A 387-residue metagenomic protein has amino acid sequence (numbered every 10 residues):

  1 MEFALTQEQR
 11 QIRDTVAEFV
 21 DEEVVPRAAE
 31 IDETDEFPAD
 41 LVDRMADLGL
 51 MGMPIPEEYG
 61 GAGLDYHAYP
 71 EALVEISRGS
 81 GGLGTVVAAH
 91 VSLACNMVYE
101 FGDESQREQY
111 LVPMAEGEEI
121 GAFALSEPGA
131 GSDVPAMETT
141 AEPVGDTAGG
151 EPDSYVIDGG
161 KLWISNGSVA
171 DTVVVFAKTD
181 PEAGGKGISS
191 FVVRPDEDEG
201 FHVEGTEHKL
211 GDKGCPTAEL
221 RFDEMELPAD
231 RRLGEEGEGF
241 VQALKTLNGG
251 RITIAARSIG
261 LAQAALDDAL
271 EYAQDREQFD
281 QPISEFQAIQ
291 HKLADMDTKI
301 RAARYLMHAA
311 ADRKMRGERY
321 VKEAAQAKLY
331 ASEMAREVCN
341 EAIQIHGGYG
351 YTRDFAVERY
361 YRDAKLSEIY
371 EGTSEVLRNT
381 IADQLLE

Functional and structural regions predicted by a protein language model:
M1-G79, L83-A89, F101-Q106, P113-E118 (+5 more regions): Alpha-helical interface subdomain recognition
G49, L73-S77, A177, V193-D198 (+1 more regions): Short Ser/Thr-interspersed hydrophobic loop/turn segments at strand-loop and sheet-helix junctions that line or gate
E100-G102, E142, V175-T179, V192-P195 (+3 more regions): Short beta-strand-to-turn element immediately C-terminal to the catalytic PLP-Schiff-base lysine in fold type I
M114, G129-S132, W163-N166, D180-E182 (+1 more regions): Short Gly/Pro-enriched turn/cap motifs at secondary-structure boundaries
G117-L125: A short, Trp-centered hydrophobic/proline-enriched beta-strand micro-motif
A136, D196-E226: Flexible, small-/acidic-enriched active-site or ligand-binding loops
D153-S154, D158-V203: A short core secondary-structure module
L220-Q242: Long, acidic (Asp/Glu-rich), low-complexity accessory segments flanking structured domains
